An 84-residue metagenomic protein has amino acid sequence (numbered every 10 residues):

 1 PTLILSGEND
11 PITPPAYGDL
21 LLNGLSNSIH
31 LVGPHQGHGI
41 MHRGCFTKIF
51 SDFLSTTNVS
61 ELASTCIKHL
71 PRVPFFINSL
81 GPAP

Functional and structural regions predicted by a protein language model:
P1-P84: C-terminal subdomain of alpha/beta-hydrolase-fold enzymes, centered on the catalytic histidine and its supporting
